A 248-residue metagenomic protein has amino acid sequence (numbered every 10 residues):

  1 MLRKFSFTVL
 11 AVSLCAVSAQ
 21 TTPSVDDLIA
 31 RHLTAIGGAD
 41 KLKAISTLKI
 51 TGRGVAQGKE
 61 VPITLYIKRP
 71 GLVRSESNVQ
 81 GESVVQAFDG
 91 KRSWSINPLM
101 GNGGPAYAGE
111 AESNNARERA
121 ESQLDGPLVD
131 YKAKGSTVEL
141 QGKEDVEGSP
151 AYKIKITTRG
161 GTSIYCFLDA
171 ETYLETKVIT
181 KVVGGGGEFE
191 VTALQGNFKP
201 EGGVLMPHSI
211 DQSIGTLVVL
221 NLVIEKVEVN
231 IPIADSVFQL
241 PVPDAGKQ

Functional and structural regions predicted by a protein language model:
M1-K4: Positively charged n-region of N-terminal signal peptides that target proteins for export
S6-A16: Bacterial N-terminal signal peptides
A19, E82, E147-P241: Gly/Pro-enriched, hydrophobic low-complexity segments that function as extracytoplasmic propeptides/linkers
Q20-D27: Cleaved targeting-peptide boundary
D27-G101, G135-L140: N-terminal mature ectodomain segment of secretory-pathway/periplasmic proteins
W94-D125: Acidic/charged, solvent-exposed loop-and-adjacent secondary-structure segments enriched in E/D, K/R, S/T, and G/P
A116-K153, L174-I179: Short, conserved active-site entrance elements at the starts or edges of catalytic domains
L240-Q248: Gram-negative outer-membrane assembly/targeting C-terminal domains
